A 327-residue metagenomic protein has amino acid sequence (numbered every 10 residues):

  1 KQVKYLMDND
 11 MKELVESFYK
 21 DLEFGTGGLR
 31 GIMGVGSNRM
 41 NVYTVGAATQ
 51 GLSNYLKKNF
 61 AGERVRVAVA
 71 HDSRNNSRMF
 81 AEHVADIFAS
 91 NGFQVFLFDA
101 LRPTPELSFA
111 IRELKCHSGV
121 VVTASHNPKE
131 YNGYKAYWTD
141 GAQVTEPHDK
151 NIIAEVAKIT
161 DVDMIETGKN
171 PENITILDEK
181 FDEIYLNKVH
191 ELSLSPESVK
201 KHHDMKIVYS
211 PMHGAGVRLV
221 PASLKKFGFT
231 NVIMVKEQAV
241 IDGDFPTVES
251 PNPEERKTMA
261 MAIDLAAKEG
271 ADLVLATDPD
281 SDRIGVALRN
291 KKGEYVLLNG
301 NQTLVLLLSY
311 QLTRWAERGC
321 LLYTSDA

Functional and structural regions predicted by a protein language model:
K1-V84, D178-D204, A215: An N-terminal, well-structured beta->alpha segment
E13-F18, L22, N132-T258, L265-A266: Gly/Ser/Thr-enriched, mixed-charge loops and adjacent short helices that form phosphate/oxyanion-binding elements
T44-G51, E106, I184-K188, T258-M261 (+2 more regions): Well-ordered alpha-helical segments embedded in enzymatic catalytic cores
A68-Y131, T230-G285: N-terminal small/polar loop signature for handling phosphorylated ligands or for N-terminal nucleophile
H83-S90, L114, K135-Q143, A222-T230 (+1 more regions): A glycine- and small-aliphatic-rich helix-loop capping segment at beta-alpha/alpha-beta transitions that lines
T145, E294-L312: Gly/Ser/Thr-rich active-site loops/lids in small-molecule metabolic enzymes that frequently grip phosphoryl groups
A316: Conserved phosphate-handling catalytic cores of large alpha/beta enzymes
Y323-A327: Conserved small/polar residues in nucleotide/adenosyl-binding loops
